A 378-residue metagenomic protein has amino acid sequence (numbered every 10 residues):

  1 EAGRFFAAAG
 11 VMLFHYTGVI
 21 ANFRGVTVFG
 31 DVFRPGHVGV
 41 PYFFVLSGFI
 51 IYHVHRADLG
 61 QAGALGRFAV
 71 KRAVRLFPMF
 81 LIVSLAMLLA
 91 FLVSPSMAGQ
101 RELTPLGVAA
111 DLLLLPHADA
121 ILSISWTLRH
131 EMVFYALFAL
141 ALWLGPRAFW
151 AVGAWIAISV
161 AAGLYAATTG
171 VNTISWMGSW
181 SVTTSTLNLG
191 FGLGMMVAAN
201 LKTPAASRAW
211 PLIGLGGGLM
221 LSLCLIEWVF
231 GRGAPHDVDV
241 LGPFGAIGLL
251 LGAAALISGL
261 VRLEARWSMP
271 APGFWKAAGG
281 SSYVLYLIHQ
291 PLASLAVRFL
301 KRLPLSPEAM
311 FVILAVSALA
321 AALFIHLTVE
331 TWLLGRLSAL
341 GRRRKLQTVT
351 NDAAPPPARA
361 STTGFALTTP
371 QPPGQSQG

Functional and structural regions predicted by a protein language model:
E1: Polyanion-binding surface elements
F5, L81, L85, M132 (+4 more regions): Residue-level signature of the transmembrane alpha-helical core of multi-pass small-molecule transporters
F6-R34, Y52-G66, L140-F149, N172-A320 (+2 more regions): Alpha-helical transmembrane segments in multi-pass integral membrane proteins
V11-F14, F44-I50, S84-M87, S159 (+3 more regions): Helical transmembrane-bundle signal
D31-H37, Y52-V54, L65-V70, L76-M132 (+7 more regions): Membrane-interface helix-loop-helix regions
R72, L76-F80, S281-I288: Loop-to-transmembrane-helix entry motif
A339-G378: Short, intrinsically disordered terminal tails adjacent to the first/last structured region
